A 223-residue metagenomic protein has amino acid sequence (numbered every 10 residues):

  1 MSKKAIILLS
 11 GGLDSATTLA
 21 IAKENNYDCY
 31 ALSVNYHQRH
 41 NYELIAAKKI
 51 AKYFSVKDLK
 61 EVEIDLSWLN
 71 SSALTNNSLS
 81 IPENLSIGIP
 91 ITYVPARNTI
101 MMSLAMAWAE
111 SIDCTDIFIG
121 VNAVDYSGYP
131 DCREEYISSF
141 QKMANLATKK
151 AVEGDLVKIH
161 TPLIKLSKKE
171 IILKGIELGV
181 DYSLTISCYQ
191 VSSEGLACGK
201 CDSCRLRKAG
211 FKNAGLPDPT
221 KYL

Functional and structural regions predicted by a protein language model:
M1-L178: ATP-dependent adenylation/nucleotidyltransferase module used to activate substrates
G154, K158, S193, P219-Y222: Residue-level signal for alpha-helical context at structural boundaries
V157, G199-D202: Change "...and in nucleic-acid phosphodiester-cleaving endonucleases..." to "...and in nucleic-acid processing enzymes
L178-G199: Immediate flanking context of iron-sulfur cluster ligation sites
L196, S203-L223: Iron-sulfur (Fe-S) cluster-binding segments and ferredoxin-like electron-carrier domains, especially [2Fe-2S]
